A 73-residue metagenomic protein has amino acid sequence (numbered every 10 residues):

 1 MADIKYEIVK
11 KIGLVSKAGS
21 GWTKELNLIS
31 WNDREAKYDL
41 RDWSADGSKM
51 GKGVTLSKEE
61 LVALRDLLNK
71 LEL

Functional and structural regions predicted by a protein language model:
M1-L73: Positively charged, low-complexity terminal tracts and the immediately adjacent first secondary-structure elements
